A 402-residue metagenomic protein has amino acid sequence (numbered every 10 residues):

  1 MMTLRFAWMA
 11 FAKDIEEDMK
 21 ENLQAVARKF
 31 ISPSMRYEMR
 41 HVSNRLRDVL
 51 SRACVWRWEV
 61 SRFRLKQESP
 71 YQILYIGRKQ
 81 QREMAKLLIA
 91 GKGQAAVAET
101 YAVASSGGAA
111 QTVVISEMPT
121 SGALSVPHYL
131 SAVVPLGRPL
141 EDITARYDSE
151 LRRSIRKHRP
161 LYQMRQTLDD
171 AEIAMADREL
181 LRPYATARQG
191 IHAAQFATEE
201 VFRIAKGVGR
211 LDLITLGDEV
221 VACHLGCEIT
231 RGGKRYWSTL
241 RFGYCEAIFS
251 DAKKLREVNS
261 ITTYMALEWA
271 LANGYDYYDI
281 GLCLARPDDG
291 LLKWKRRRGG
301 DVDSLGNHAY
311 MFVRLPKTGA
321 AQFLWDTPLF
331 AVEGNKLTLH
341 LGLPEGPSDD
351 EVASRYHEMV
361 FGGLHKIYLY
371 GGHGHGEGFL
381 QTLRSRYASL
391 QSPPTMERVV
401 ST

Functional and structural regions predicted by a protein language model:
M1-D48, Q80-Q81, L88-Q163: Acyl-donor-binding surface of acyltransferase catalytic domains
R5-K29, P33-R40, N44, S51 (+4 more regions): Active-site/acyl-donor-binding loops of N-acyltransferases
W58-R62, I89-A90, Y184: Basic/polar, acidic-poor N-terminal "presequence/leader" segments that form or can form short amphipathic helices
R64-R78: Short hydrophobic beta-strand segments
G77, V114-S116, G306-M311: A generic structural motif
T100-S105, S154-H158, L180-Q189, A266-A270 (+1 more regions): Hydrophobic, Leu/Ile/Phe/Ala-enriched alpha-helical segments that form helix-helix packing faces
V113-K253, A285, I367-G378, T382-T402: A conserved beta-strand-loop-helix scaffold within acyl/acetyltransferase catalytic domains
D212-G319: Aromatic (often tryptophan-rich) hydrophobic motifs at membrane interfaces
